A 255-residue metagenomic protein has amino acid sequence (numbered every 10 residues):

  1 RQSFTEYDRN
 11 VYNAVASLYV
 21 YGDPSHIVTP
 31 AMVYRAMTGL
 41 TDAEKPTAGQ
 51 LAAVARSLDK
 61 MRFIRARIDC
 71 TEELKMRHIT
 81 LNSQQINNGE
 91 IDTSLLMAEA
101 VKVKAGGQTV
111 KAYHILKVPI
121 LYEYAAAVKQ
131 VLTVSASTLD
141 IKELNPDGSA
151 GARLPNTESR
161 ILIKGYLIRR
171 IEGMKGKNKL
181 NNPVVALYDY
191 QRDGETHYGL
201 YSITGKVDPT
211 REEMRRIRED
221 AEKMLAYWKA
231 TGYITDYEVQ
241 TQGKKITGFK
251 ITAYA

Functional and structural regions predicted by a protein language model:
R1-A255: Charged, alpha-helix-forming regions
